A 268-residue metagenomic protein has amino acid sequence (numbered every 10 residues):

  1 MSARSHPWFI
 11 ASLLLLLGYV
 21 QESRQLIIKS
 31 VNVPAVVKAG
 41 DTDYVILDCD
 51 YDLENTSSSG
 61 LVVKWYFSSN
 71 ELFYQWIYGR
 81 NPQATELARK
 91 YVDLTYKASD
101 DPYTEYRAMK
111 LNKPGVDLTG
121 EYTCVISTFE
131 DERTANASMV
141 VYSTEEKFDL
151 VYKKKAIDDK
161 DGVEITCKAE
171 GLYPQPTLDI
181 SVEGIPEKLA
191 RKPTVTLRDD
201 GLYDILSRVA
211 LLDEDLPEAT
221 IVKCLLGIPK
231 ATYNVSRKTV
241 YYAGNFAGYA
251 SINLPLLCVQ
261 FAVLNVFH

Functional and structural regions predicted by a protein language model:
M1-V37, L264-H268: N-terminal Sec-dependent signal peptide, specifically the hydrophobic helical h-region
Q25-N32, T144-Y152, K188-L189: Proline-enriched interdomain boundary motifs that mark the N-terminal boundary and often initiate the first structured
K38-I46, S58-G60, D101-T104, N112-C124 (+4 more regions): Solvent-exposed loop/turn motifs of extracellular immunoglobulin-like beta-sandwich domains
V45-L53, L61-S69, L118-F129, A137-V141 (+5 more regions): Structural signature of extracellular immunoglobulin-like
D50, D93-S138: Ligand-binding face of N-terminal immunoglobulin V-set domains in extracellular IgSF glycoproteins
E54-T95, Y173-K192: N-terminal V-set
V141-F148, Y242-G248: Extracellular interdomain linker/stem segments of modular secreted and single-pass surface proteins
R237-L256: C-terminal GPI-anchoring signal of eukaryotic secretory precursors
